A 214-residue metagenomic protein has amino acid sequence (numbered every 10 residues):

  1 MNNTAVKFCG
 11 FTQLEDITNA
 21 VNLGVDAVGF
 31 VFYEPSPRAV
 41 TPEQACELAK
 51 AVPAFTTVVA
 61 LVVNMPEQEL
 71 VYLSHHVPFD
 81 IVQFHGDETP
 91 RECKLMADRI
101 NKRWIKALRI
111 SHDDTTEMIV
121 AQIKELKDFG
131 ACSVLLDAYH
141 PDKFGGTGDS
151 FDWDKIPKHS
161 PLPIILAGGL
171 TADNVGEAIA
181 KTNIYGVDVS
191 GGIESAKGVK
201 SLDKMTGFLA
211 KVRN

Functional and structural regions predicted by a protein language model:
M1-N214: Conserved N-terminal beta1-alpha1 strand-loop-helix module at the mouth
